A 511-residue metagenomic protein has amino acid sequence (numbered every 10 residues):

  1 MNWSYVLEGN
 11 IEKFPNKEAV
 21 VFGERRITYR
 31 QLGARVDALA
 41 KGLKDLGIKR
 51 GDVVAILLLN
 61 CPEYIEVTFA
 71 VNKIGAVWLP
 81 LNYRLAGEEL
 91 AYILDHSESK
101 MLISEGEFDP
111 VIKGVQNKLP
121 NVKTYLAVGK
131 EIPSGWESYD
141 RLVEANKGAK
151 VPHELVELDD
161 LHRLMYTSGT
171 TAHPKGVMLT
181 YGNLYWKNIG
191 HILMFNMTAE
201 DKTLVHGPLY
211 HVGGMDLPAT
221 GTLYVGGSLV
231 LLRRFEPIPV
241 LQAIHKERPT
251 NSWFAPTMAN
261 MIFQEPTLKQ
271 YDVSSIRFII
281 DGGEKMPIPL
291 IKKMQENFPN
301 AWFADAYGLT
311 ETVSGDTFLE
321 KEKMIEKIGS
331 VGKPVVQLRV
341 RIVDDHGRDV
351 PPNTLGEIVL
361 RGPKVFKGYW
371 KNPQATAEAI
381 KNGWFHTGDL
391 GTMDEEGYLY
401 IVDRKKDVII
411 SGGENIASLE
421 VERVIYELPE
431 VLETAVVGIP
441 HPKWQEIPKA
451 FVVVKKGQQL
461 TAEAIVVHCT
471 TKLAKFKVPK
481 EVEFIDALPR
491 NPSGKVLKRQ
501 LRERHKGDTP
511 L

Functional and structural regions predicted by a protein language model:
W3, E8, N16-C61, I65-F69 (+2 more regions): Conserved AMP-binding/adenylate-forming core of the ANL superfamily
L7-E8, D45-L46, E66, K73-E144 (+1 more regions): Structural core segment of the AMP-binding/adenylate-forming
T28-Q31, H162-W186: Conserved AMP-binding A3 loop
D52-V53, L59-L79, Y83-G87, D95-M101 (+3 more regions): A short helix-loop-beta submotif of the ANL/AMP-binding
L85, L102-S104, S252, H346 (+6 more regions): AMP-binding/adenylate-forming catalytic core of the ANL superfamily
N146-Y166, H173, N196-K202: Conserved pre-ATP/AMP-binding loop-to-beta segment of ANL
Y185-K202, Y210-T250, E265: Conserved AMP-binding/adenylation subdomain of ANL enzymes
P249-F254, F263-E326, R339: Gly/Ser/Thr-rich phosphate-binding loop
